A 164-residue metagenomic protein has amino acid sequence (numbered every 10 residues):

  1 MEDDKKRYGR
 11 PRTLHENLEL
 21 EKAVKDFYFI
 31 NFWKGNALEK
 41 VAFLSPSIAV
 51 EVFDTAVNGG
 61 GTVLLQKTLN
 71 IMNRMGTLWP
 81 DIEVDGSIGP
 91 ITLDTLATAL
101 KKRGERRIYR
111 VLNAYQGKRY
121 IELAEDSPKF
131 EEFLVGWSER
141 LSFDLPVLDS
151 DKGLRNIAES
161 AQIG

Functional and structural regions predicted by a protein language model:
M1-N58, E139-P146, K152-Q162: Acidic, aromatic-lined catalytic clefts of primarily extracellular/periplasmic carbohydrate-active enzymes that remodel
E2-R10, L69, T77, F130-L134: Flexible coil/linker segments and helix-coil junctions enriched in charged and small residues
R12, E16, P46, V50-V111: Short acidic, glycine/serine/threonine-rich helix-capping segments at coil-helix boundaries
L18-D26, P90, D94, K118: Generic alpha-helical secondary structure signal
N31-E39, G59-G60, R103, R107 (+1 more regions): Short secondary-structure junctions and interdomain/linker hinges
L96, K102-G164: Low-complexity, Gly/Ser/Thr/Pro-rich intrinsically disordered linker/tail segments
